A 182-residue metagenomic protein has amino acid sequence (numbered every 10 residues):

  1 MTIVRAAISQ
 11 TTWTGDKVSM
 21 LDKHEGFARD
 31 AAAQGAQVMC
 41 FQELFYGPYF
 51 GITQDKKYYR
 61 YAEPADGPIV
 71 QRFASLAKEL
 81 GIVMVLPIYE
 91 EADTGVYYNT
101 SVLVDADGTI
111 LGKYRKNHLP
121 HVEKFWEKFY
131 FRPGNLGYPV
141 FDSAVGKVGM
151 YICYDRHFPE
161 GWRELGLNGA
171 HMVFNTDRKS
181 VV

Functional and structural regions predicted by a protein language model:
M1-A6: Extreme N-terminal starter segment of soluble prokaryotic enzymes
A7, A36, A144: Ligand-binding pocket scaffold of soluble enzyme catalytic domains
A7, V83-V85, G149: Structural detector of well-ordered beta-strand residues that form the stable sheet scaffold of enzyme domains
Q10-G15: Short polar catalytic/cofactor-binding loops
K17, E25-A106, K113, K179-V182: Cys-nucleophile CN-hydrolase/nitrilase-fold catalytic domain and related Cys-dependent amidase chemistry that acts on
S19-A28, R156-R163: Short, acidic/polar
A65, S75, A92-H171, T176 (+1 more regions): Active-site catalytic loop in hydrolytic enzyme cores
